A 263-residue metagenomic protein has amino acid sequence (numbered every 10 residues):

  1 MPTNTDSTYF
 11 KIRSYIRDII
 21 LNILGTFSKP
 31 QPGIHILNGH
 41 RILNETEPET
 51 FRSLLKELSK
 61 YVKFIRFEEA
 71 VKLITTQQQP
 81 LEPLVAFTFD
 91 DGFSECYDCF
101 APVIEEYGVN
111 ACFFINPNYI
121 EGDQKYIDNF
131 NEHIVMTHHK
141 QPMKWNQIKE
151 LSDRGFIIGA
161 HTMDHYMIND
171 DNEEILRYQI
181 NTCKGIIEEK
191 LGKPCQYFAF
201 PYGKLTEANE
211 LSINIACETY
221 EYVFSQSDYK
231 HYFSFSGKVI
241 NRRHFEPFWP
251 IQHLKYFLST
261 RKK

Functional and structural regions predicted by a protein language model:
P2-F87, E95, D170-K263: C-terminal active-site subregion of NodB/CE4 polysaccharide deacetylases
G33, N38, I42-T50, F67-R154 (+3 more regions): Active-site beta->alpha N-cap acidic-glycine motif
I65, C112-F114, G159, V223-F224: Structural detector of well-ordered beta-strand residues that form the stable sheet scaffold of enzyme domains
I115-P117, T162, N172, L191: Generic secondary-structure microfeatures
N116-N118, M163-D164, G203, D228: Histidine- and/or cysteine-centered catalytic micro-motif in compact active-site loops
P142, T162, E173, R177: Acidic, His/Gly-enriched loop-helix segments that form or flank divalent-metal centers in metallo-dependent hydrolases
I157-H165: Histidine-centered catalytic micro-motifs
